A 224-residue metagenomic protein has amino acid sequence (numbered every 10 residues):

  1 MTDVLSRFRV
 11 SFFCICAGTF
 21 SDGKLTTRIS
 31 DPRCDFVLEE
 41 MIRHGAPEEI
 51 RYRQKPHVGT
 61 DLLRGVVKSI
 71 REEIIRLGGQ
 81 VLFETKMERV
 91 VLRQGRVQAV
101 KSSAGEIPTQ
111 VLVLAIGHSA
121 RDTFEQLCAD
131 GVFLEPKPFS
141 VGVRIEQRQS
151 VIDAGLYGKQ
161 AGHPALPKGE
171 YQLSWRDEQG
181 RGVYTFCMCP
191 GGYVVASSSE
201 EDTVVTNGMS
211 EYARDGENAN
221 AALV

Functional and structural regions predicted by a protein language model:
M1-V224: Residues forming the flavin
